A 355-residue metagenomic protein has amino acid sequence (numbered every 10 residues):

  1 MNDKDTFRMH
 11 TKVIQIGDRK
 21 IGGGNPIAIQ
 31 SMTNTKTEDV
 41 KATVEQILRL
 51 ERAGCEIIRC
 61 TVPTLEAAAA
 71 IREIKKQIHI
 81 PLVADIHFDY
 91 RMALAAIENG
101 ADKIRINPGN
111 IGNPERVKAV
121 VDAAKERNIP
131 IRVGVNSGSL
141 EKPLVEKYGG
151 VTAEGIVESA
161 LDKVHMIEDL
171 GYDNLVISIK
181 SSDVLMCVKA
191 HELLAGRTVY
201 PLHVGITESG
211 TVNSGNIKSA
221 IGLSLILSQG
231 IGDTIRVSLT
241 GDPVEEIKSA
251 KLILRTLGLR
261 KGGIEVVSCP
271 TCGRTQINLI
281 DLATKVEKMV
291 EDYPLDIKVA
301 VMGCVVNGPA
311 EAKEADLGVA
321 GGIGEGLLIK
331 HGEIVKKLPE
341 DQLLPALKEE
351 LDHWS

Functional and structural regions predicted by a protein language model:
M1-M32, K125, K288: N-terminal amphipathic alpha-helix/helix-capping segment at the start of soluble metabolic enzymes
G24-A42, T61, I80-F88, L144-V157 (+1 more regions): Active-site mouth loops of central-metabolism enzymes
I27-T33, I58-C60, L82-I86, I104-I106 (+6 more regions): Hydrophobic faces of well-ordered beta-strands that scaffold small-molecule active sites in alpha/beta enzyme cores
N34, D39-V40, E51-I74, R105-N113 (+1 more regions): Glycine-rich, proline-tolerant flexible connector loops at the mouths of alpha/beta enzymes
L65-I86, A119-I131, H191-L202, V286-K288: Alpha-helix-loop-beta-strand connector modules within alpha/beta enzyme cores
I78-I80, E98-I104, K125-N128, A195-P201 (+3 more regions): Glycine-enriched alpha-helix->loop->beta-strand junction motifs that scaffold or abut catalytic
R91-R132: Hydrophobic or amphipathic alpha-helical targeting/insertion segments
N136, L144-E291: Catalytic alpha/beta core domains of metabolic enzymes, predominantly
